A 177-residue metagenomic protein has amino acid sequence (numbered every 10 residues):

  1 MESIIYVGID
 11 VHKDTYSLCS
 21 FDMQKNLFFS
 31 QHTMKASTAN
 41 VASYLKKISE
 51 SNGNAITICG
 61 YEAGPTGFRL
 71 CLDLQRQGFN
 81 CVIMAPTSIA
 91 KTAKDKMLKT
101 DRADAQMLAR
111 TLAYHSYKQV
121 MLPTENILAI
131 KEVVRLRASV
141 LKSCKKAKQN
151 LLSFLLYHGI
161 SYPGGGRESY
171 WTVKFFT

Functional and structural regions predicted by a protein language model:
E2-D22, L108: Gly/Thr-rich phosphate-binding beta-strand-loop-beta motif of the actin/hexokinase/Hsp70
K13-N40: Short glycine-rich, Thr/Ser-proximal phosphate-binding strand/loop in the N-terminal lobe of ATP-dependent enzymes
T38-I58: Short, basic/hydrophobic alpha-helical segments
A55-G64, L108: Acidic beta-strand-to-loop metal/phosphate-binding motif
G67-C71: Short, well-ordered alpha-helical microsegments
V82-M121, L128, Y170-F175: Short alpha-helix plus adjacent loop in nuclease-associated cores
M107-L151: Extended, highly charged alpha-helical segments
A138-T177: Glycine-rich, often acidic, oxyanion-interacting loops/wings at catalytic, nucleic-acid, or phospho-protein interfaces
